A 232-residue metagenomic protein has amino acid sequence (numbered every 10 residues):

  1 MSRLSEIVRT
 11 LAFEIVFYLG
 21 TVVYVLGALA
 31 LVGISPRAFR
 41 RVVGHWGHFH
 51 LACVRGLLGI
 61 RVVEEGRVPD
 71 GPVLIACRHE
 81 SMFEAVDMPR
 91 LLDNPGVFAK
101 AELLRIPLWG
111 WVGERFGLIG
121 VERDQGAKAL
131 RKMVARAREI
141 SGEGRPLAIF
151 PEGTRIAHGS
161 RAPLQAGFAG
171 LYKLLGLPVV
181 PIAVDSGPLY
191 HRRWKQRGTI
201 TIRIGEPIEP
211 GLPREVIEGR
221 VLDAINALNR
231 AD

Functional and structural regions predicted by a protein language model:
M1-L74: Membrane-anchoring hydrophobic helices of lipid-metabolizing enzymes
L4-I7, L130-D232: Non-catalytic C-terminal accessory region of glycerolipid acyltransferases and related lyso-lipid remodeling enzymes
V25-V42, R55-L57, D70-G126: Catalytic core of membrane glycerolipid acyltransferases/transacylases, capturing the structured, soluble-facing
L51, M88, W109-G110, A137-R138 (+1 more regions): Short amphipathic alpha-helical segments and helix-helix/interface helices
R61-V62, G120, L147, V179: Hydrophobic beta-strand scaffold residues
E64, I75, V97, I202-I204: Generic preference for hydrophobic
G66, A101, E122, A183 (+1 more regions): Residues at the C-termini of beta-strands that transition into short coil/loop
